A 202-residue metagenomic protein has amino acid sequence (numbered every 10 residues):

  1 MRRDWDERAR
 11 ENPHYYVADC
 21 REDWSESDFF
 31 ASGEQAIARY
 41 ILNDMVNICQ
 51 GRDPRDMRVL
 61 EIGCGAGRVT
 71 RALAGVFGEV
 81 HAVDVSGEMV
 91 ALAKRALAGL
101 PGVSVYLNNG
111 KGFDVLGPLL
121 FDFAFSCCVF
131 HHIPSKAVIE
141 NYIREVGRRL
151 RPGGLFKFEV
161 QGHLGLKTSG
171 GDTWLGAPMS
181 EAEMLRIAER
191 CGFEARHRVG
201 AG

Functional and structural regions predicted by a protein language model:
M1-I62, A66-F77, H81-V115, K136-V138 (+1 more regions): Class I (Rossmann-like) S-adenosyl-L-methionine-dependent methyltransferase catalytic domain, capturing the SAM-binding
D56, F121-D122: Local beta-strand N-terminus motif with an aromatic residue
F125: A conserved beta-strand element that flanks and buttresses the S-adenosyl-L-methionine
C128-V129: Short catalytic micro-motifs in class I SAM-dependent methyltransferases
E140-P152: A short glycine-rich, Lys/Arg-flanked "PGG" loop and its adjoining helix->strand segment in the class I
